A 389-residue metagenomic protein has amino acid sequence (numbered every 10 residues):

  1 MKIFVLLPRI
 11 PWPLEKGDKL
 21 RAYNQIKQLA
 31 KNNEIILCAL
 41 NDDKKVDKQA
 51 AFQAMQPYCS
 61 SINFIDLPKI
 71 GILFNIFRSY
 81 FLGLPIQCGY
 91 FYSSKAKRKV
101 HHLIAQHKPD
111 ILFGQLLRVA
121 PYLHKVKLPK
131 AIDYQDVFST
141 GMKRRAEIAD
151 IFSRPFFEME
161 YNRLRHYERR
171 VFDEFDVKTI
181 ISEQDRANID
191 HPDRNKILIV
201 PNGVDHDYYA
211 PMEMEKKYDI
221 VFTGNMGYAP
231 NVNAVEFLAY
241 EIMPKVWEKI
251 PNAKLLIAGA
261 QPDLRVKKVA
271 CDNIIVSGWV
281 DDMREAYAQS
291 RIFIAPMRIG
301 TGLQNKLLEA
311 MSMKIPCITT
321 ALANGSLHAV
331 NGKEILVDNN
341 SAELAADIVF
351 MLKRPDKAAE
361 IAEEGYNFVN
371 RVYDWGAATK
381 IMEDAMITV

Functional and structural regions predicted by a protein language model:
M1-N63: N-terminal subdomain of nucleotide-sugar transferases
P8, K69-Y90, A131-R169, N225: Acceptor-binding helix/loop patch of EC 2.4 sugar-transfer enzymes, predominantly nucleotide-sugar-dependent
A131, S139, F157-A210: Donor nucleotide-sugar binding/catalytic pocket of nucleotide-sugar-dependent glycosyltransferases
D173, I199-Q289: Conserved catalytic-core segment of nucleotide-activated headgroup transferases in glycan assembly
D176, A288-G302, M313-P316: Acidic donor-binding loop of glycosyltransferase active sites
K306-E309, P316-T320: Short hydrophobic beta-strand element within catalytic cores of glycosyltransferases and related nucleotide-activated
I335-A342, F350-P355: Conserved acidic donor-binding segment of nucleotide-sugar-dependent glycosyltransferases
K357-R371, A378-I381: A short, well-ordered alpha-helix in the C-terminal region of glycosyltransferases
